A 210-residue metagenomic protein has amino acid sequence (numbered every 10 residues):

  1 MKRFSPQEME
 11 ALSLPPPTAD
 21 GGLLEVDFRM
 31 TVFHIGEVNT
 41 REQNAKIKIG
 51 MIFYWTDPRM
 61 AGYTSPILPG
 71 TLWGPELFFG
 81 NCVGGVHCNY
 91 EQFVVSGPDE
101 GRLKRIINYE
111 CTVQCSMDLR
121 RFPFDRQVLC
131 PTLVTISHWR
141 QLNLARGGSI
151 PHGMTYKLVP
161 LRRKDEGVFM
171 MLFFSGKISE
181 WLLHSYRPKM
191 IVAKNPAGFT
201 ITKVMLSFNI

Functional and structural regions predicted by a protein language model:
M1-I210: Non-transmembrane, solvent-exposed beta-strand/loop segments in proteins with extracellular/lumenal exposure or large
